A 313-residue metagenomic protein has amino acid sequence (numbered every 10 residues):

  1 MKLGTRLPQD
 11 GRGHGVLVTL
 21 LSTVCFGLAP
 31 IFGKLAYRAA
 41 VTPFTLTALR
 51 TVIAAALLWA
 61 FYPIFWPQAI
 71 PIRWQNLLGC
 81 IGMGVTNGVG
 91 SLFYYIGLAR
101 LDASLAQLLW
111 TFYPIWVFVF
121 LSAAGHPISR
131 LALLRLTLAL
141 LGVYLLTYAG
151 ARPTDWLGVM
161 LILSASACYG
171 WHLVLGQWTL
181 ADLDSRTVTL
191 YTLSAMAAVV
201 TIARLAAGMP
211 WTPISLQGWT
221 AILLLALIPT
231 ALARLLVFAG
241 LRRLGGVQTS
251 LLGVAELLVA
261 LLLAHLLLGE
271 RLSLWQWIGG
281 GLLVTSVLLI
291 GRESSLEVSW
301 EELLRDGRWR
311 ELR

Functional and structural regions predicted by a protein language model:
M1-L49, V85, V89, F93 (+3 more regions): Glycine-/small-residue-enriched transmembrane alpha-helix faces in small-molecule transporters and effluxers
G13-L21, F44-F61, L77-L78, A132-L138 (+2 more regions): Hydrophobic alpha-helical transmembrane segments of multi-pass integral membrane proteins, especially transporters
T23, L49, L105-F112, L175-A197 (+1 more regions): Helix-helix packing/entry segments at the starts of transmembrane helices
C25, P30, W59-W110, L145 (+1 more regions): Specific transmembrane alpha-helical segments of multi-pass solute transporters/efflux pumps, especially DMT/EamA
G27, I31, V52, W59 (+9 more regions): Hydrophobic/small/kink-forming positions within alpha-helical transmembrane segments of polytopic membrane proteins
A36, L46, R50, G97 (+7 more regions): Hydrophobic/aromatic residues within transmembrane alpha-helices of multi-pass small-molecule transporters
L57, Y62-F65, Y94-I96, Y113-L134 (+1 more regions): C-terminal transmembrane-helix exit sites in multi-pass transporters
L58, I81, F120, I128-Y148 (+3 more regions): Hydrophobic transmembrane alpha-helices of multi-pass small-molecule transport proteins
